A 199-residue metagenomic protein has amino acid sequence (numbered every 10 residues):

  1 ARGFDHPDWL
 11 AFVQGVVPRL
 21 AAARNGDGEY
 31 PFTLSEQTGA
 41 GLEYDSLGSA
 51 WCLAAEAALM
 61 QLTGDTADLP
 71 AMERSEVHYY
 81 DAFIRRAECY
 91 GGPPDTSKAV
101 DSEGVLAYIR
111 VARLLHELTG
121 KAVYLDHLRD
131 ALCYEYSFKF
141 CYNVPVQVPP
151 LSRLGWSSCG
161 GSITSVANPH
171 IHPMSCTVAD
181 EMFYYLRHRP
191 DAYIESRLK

Functional and structural regions predicted by a protein language model:
A1-K199: Glycan-recognition and catalytic cores of secretory/periplasmic carbohydrate-active enzymes
